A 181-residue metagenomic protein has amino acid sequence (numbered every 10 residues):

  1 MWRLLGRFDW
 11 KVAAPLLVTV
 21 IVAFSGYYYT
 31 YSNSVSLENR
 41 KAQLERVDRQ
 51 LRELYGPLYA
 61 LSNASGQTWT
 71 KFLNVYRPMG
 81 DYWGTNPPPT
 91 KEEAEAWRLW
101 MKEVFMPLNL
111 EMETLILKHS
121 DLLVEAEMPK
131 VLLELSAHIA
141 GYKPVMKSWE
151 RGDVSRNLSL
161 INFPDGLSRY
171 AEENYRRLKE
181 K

Functional and structural regions predicted by a protein language model:
M1-E38: Membrane-embedded hydrophobic alpha-helical segments
Y28-K181: Conserved non-transmembrane functional hotspots
